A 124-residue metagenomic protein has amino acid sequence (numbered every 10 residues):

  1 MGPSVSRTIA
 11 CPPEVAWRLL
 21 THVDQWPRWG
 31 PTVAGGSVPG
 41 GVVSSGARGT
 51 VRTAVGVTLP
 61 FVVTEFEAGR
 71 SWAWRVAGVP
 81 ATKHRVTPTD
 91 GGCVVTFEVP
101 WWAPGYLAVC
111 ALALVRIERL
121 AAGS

Functional and structural regions predicted by a protein language model:
M1-V38: Hydrophobic ligand-binding cavity/cleft-lining segments
R7, L59-E65, A81-P88: Hydrophobic/aromatic beta-strand elements that line small-molecule binding cavities or substrate pockets in beta-rich
A16-L20, W26, G49, V63 (+3 more regions): Hydrophobic pocket/interface hotspot
V43-T50, F66-W74: Short, hydrophobic/aromatic-rich segments at coil-to-beta transitions
S71-S124: Beta-strand/loop substructures that line and gate deep hydrophobic ligand-binding cavities in soluble
